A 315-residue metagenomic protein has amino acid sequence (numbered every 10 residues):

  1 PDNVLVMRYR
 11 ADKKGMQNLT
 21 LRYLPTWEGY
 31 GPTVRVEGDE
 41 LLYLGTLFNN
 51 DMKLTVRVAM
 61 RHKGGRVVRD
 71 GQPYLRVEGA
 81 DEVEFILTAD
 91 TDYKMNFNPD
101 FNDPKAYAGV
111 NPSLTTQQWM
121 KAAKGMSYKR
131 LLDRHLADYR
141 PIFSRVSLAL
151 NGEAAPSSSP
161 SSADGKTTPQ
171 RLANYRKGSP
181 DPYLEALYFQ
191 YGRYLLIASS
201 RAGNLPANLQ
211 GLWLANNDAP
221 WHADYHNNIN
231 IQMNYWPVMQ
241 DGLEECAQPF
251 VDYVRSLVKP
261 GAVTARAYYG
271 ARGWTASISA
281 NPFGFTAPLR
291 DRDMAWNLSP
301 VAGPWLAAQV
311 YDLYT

Functional and structural regions predicted by a protein language model:
P1-M294, V301, D312-Y314: Aromatic-residue-lined binding/catalytic grooves and analogous aromatic/hydrophobic interfacial grooves in multimeric
